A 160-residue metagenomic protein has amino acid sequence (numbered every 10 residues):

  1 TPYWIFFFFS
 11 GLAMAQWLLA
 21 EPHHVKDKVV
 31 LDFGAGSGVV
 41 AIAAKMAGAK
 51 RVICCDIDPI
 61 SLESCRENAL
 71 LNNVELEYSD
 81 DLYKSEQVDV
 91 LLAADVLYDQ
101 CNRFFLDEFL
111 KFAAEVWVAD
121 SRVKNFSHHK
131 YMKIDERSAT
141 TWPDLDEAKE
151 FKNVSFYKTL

Functional and structural regions predicted by a protein language model:
T1-L160: S-adenosylmethionine-dependent methyltransferases
